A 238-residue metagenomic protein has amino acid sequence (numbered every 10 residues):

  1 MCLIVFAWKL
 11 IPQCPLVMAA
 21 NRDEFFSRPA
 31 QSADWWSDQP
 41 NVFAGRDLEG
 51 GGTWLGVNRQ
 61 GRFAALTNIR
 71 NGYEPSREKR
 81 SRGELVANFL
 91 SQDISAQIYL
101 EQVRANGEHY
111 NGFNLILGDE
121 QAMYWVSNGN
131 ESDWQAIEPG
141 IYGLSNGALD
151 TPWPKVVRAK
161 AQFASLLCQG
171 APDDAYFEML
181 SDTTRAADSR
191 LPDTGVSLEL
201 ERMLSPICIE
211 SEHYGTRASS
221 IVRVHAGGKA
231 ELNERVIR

Functional and structural regions predicted by a protein language model:
M1-R238: N-terminal nucleophile
